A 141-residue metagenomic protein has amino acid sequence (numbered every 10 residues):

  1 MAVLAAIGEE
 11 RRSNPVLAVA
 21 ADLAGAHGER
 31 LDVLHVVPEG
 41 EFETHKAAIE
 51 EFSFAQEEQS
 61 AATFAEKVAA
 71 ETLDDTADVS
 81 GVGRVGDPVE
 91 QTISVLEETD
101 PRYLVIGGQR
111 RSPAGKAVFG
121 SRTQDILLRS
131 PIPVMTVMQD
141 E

Functional and structural regions predicted by a protein language model:
A2-K46: Small/aliphatic-rich secondary-structure junction motif
V16, E43-A47, I93-S94, K116-V118: Short, well-ordered secondary-structure micro-motifs
A21, A70, Q124: Active-site phosphate/pyrophosphate- and oxyanion-stabilizing loops and adjacent acidic/basic residues in soluble
D32-L34, S80-R84, M135: General small-molecule cofactor/ligand-binding pocket signal
E50-F64: A short acidic, glycine-rich active-site loop that binds or catalyzes chemistry on phosphate/adenosine moieties
T72-L104: Structural beta-alpha unit
E98-E141: Gly/Ser-rich helix-loop-strand patches that form or flank binding pockets for ribonucleotide-derived cofactors
